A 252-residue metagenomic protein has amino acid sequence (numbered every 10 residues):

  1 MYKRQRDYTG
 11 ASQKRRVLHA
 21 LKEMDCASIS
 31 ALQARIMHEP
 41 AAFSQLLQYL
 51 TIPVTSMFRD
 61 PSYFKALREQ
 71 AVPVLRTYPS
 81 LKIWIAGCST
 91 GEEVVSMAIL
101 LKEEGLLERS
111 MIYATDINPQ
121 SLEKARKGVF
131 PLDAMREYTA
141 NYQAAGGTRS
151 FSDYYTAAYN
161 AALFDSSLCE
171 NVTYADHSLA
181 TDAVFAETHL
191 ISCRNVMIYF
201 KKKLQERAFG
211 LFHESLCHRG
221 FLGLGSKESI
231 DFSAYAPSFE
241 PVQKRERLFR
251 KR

Functional and structural regions predicted by a protein language model:
K3-W84: Conserved AdoMet
Y78-E92, S110-Y113: Conserved class I S-adenosyl-L-methionine
T90-L106: Conserved SAM-binding loop of SAM-dependent methyltransferases across substrates and taxa, primarily the Class I
S110-S192, V196, L204, S229-I230 (+1 more regions): Extended basic-aromatic, gly/pro-enriched interface segments that bind polyanionic ligands
L190, F232-R252: Core SAM-dependent methyltransferase catalytic element
E206-H218: A short glycine-rich, Lys/Arg-flanked "PGG" loop and its adjoining helix->strand segment in the class I
H218-S226: Conserved beta-strand signature within the Rossmann-like core of class I S-adenosyl-L-methionine
